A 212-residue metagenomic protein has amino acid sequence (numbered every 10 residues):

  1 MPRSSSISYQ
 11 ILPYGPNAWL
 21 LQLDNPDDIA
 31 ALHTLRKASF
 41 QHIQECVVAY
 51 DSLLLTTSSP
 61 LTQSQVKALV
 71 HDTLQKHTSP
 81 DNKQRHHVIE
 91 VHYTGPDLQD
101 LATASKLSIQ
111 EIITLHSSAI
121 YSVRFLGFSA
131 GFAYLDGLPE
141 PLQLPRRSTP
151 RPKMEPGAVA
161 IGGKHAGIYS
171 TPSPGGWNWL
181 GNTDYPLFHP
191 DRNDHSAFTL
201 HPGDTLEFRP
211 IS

Functional and structural regions predicted by a protein language model:
P2-S212: Glycine-rich active-site loops that engage anionic ligands at enzyme catalytic sites
